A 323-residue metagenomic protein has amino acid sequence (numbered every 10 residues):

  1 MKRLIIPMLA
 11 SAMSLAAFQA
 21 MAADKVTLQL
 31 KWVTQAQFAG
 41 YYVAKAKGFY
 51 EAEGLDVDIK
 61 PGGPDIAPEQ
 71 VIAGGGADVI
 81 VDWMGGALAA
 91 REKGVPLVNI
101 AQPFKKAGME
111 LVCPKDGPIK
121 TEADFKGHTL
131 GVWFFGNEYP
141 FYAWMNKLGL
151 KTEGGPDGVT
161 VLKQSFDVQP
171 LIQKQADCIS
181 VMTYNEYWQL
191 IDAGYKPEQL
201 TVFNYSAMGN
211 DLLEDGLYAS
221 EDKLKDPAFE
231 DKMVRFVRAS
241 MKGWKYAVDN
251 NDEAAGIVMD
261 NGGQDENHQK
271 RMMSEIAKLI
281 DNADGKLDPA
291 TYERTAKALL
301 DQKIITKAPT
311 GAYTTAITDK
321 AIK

Functional and structural regions predicted by a protein language model:
M1-M8: Bacterial N-terminal signal peptides that target proteins for export
A17-Q19: N-terminal signal peptide c-region/cleavage motif recognized by signal peptidases
D24-Q164, P170-Q173, D177-Y184, Y205 (+1 more regions): Short, glycine-/small- and polar/acidic-enriched structural segments that line small-molecule recognition paths
G76-V81, A277-P289, I317-K323: Short amphipathic alpha-helical segments at helix boundaries and their inter-helical linkers
G85-G86, F166-N261: Pocket-lining segment of extracytoplasmic ligand-binding domains
K225-I305: Secondary-structure end/capping motifs
E293-K323: Conserved C-terminal helix/tail region of periplasmic/extracytoplasmic solute-binding proteins
